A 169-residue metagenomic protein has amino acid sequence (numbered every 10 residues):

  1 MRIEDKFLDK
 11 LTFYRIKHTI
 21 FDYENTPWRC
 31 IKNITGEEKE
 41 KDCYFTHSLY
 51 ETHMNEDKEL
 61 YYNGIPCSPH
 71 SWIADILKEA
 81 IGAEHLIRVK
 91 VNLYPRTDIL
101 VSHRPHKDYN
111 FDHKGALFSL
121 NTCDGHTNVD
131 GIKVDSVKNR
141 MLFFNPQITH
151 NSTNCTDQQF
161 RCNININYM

Functional and structural regions predicted by a protein language model:
M1-E84: Non-heme Fe(II)/2-oxoglutarate
K78-D98: A short glycine-rich, His/Asp/Glu-containing loop-to-beta-strand
L93-P95, L120, Y168: Short beta-strand segments enriched in hydrophobic/aromatic residues within well-folded beta-rich domains
R96, V134-H150: Conserved metal-binding segment of the jelly-roll/cupin
I99-P105, F111-H113, S119-V137: A short beta-strand-loop-beta hairpin characteristic of the jelly-roll/cupin
R104-H106, T149-D157: Short beta-strand His + acidic residue motifs that chelate non-heme Fe in jelly-roll/DSBH and cupin folds
A116-F118, Q158-M169: A short hydrophobic beta-strand segment most commonly corresponding to one strand of the jelly-roll/cupin
